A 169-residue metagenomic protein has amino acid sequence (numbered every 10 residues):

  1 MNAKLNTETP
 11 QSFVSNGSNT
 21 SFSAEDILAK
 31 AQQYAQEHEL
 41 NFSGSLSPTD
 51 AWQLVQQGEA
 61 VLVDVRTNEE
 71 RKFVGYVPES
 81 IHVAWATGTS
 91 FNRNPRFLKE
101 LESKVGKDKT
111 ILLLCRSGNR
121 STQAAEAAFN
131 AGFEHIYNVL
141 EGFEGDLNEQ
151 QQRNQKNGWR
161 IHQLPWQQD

Functional and structural regions predicted by a protein language model:
N2-A60, E69-T110, S121-D169: Rhodanese-like catalytic fold shared by cysteine-dependent sulfurtransferases and DSP/PTP-type phosphatases
L62-D64: Structural scaffold elements adjacent to functional motifs in cytosolic proteins
L113-L114: Short, surface-exposed ligand- or partner-binding patches at beta-edge/loop junctions that are enriched in aromatics
